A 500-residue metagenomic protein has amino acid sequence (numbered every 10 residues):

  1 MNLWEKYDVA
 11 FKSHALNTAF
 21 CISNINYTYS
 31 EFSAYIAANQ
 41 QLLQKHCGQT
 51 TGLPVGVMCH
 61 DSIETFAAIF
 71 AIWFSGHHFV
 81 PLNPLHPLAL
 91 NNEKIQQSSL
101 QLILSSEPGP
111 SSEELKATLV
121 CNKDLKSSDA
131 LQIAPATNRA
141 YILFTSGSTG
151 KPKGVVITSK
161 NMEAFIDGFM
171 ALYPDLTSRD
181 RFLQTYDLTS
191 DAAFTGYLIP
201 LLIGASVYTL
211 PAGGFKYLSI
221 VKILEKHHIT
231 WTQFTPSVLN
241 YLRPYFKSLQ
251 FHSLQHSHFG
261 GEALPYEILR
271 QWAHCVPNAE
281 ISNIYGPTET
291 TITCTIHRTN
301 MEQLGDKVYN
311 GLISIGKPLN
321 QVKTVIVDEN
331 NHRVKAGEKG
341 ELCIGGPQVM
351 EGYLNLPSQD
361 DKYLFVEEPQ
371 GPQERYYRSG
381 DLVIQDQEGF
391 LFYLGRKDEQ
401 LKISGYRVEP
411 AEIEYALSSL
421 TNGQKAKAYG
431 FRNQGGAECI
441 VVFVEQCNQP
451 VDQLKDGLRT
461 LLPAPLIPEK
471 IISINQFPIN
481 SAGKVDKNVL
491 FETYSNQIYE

Functional and structural regions predicted by a protein language model:
M1-L102, E107, S112-I142, I157 (+4 more regions): AMP-binding/adenylate-forming domain of the ANL superfamily
N2-W4, I103-Q132, M162, E280-N283 (+1 more regions): AMP-dependent adenylate-forming
T28-S30, A140-D167: Conserved AMP-binding A3 loop
C59-S62, N83, Y186-S190, A263 (+1 more regions): Conserved AMP-binding
S127-F144, K151, L176-F182, L188: Conserved pre-ATP/AMP-binding loop-to-beta segment of ANL
P152-G154, F165-G168, F194-L198, S219-V221 (+7 more regions): Adenylate-forming
K153-R181, D191-T230: Conserved AMP-binding/adenylation subdomain of ANL enzymes
I203-A205, W231-Q233, R243-N310: Gly/Ser/Thr-rich phosphate-binding loop
